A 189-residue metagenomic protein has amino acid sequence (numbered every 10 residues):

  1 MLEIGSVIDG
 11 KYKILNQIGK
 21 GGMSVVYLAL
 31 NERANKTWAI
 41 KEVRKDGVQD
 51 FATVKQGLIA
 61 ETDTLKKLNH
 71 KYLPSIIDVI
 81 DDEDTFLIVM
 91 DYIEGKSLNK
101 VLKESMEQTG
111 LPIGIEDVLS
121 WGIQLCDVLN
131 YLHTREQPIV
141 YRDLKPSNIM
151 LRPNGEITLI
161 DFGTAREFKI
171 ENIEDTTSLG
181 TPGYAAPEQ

Functional and structural regions predicted by a protein language model:
L15-G21, V26: Protein kinase glycine-rich loop
G47-K67: AlphaC helix of the eukaryotic protein kinase fold
V79: Activation-segment/catalytic-loop signature of the eukaryotic protein kinase fold
E83-S97, V101: Conserved short submotifs of the Hanks-type protein kinase catalytic core that shape the nucleotide-binding pocket
W121-G122: Activation segment signature within eukaryotic-like protein kinase domains
C126-I139: Protein kinase catalytic-loop region centered on the HRD/HxD motif
D175-E188: Conserved activation segment of eukaryotic-like protein kinases, specifically the C-terminal portion of the activation
